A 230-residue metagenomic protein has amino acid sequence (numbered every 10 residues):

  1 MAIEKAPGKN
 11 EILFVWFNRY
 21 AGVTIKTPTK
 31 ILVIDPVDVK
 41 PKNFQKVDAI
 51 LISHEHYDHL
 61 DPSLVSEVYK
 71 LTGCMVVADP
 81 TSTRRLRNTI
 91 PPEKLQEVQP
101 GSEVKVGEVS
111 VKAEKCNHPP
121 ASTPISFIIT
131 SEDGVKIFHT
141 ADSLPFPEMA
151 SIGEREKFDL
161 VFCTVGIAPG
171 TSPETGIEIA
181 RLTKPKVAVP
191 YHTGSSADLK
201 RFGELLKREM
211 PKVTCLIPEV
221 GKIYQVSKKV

Functional and structural regions predicted by a protein language model:
M1-Q45, E97-E156, T171, P218-V230: Core dinuclear metal-dependent hydrolase active-site scaffold
I12, W16, M75, I90-G107 (+1 more regions): Binuclear metal-ion centers of metallo-dependent hydrolases, dominated by the metallo-beta-lactamase
A21, Y57, S82-T83, S102: Alpha-helix capping/helix-boundary segments
I31-L32, A49, L160, V187: Short, Asp-centered acidic motifs that coordinate Mg2+ and/or phosphate in catalytic or ligand-binding sites
D38-S82, R155-F162: Active-site metal-binding motif and surrounding structural segment of the metallo-beta-lactamase
H56, S82, N117, L144 (+2 more regions): Catalytic metal-binding/acid-base residues of hydrolase active sites
S63-V68, R85, T89, E148-I152 (+1 more regions): A short acidic, amphipathic alpha-helical/loop segment
K136, R155-L160, T183-K186: Glycine-enriched alpha-helix->loop->beta-strand junction motifs that scaffold or abut catalytic
